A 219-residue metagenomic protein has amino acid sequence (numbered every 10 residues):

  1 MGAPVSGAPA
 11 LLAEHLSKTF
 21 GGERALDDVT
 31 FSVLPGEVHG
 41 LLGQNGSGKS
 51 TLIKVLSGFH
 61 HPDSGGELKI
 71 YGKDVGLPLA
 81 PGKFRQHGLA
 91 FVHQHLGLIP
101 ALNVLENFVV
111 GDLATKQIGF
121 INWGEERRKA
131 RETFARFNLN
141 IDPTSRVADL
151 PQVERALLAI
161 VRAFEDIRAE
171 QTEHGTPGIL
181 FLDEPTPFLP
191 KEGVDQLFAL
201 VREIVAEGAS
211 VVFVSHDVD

Functional and structural regions predicted by a protein language model:
G2-D219: Glycine-rich phosphate-binding loops of nucleotide-dependent enzymes
